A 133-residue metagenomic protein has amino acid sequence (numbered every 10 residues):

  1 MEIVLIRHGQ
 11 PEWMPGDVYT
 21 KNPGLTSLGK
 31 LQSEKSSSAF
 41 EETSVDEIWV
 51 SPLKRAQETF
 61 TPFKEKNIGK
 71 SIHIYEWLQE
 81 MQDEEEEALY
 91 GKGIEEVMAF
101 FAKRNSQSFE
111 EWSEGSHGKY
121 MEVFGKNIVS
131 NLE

Functional and structural regions predicted by a protein language model:
M1-G9, V97-R104: Short coil-to-beta-strand
E2-H73, N127: Active-site-proximal alpha-helix that buttresses catalytic centers in soluble enzyme cores
G24, N67-E133: Phosphate-handling substructures
